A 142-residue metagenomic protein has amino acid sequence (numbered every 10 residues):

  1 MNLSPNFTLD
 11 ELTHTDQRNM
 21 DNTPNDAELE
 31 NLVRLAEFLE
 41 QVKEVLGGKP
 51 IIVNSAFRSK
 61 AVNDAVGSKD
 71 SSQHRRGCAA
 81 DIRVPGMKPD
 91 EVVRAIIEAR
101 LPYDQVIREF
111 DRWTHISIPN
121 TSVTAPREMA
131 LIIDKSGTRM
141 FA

Functional and structural regions predicted by a protein language model:
M1-G47, K135-A142: Extracytoplasmic cell-surface/polysaccharide-interacting catalytic and binding patches
D21-A27, S68, P126-M129: Short, polar loop/linker segments at the starts of domains and inter-domain junctions
N31, L35-F38, V62, C78 (+2 more regions): Amphipathic alpha-helical interface surfaces
F38-K49, E91, A95-R100: Generic non-transmembrane alpha-helical segments
E40-G67: Extended, low-complexity, intrinsically disordered C-terminal regulatory tails of eukaryotic serine/threonine kinases
I52-N54, A79-R83, H115-S117: Structural recognition of the beta-strand scaffold that forms the well-ordered cores of secreted hydrolase catalytic
V66-D81: Active-site microenvironments of hydrolase-like enzyme catalytic domains
S71, V84-A142: Catalytic cores and adjacent binding grooves of peptidoglycan-active enzymes
